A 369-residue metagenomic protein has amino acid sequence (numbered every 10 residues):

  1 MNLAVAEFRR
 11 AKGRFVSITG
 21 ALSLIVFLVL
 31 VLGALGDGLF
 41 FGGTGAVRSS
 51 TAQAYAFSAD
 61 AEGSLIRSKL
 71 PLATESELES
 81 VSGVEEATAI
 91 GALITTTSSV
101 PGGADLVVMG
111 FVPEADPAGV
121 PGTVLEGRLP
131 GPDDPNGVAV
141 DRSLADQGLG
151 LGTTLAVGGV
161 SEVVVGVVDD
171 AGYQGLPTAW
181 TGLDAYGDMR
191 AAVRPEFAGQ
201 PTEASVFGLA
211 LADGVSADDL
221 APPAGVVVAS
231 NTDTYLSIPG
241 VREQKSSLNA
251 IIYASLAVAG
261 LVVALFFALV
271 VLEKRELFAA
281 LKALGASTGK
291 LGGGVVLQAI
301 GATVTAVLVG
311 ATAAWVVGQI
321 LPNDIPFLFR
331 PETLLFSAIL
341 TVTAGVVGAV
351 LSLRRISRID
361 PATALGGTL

Functional and structural regions predicted by a protein language model:
L3, S337-L369: C-terminal membrane-exit region of the final transmembrane helix in multipass inner-membrane proteins
F8, L281-K290, I359, T368-L369: Short helix-to-coil transition segments within interhelical loops that connect adjacent transmembrane helices
R9, R14-F15, V26-A56, A61 (+1 more regions): Alpha-helical transmembrane segments
A54-Y55, S143-D146, V165-Y173, R194-G240: A short beta-strand structural signal in non-transmembrane regions
L72-S76, S80-V81, T88-P132, W180-D188: The feature marks short, hydrophobic/small-residue-biased sequence motifs that occur predominantly
P117-G119, R142-M189: Mid-to-C-terminal secondary-structure elements that act as membrane-proximal/extracytoplasmic interface segments
A221-L261, L269-E276, A280-L281, G289: Peri-transmembrane interface segments
A280-I325, E332, F336-A344: Transmembrane alpha-helical interface segments in multi-pass membrane proteins
